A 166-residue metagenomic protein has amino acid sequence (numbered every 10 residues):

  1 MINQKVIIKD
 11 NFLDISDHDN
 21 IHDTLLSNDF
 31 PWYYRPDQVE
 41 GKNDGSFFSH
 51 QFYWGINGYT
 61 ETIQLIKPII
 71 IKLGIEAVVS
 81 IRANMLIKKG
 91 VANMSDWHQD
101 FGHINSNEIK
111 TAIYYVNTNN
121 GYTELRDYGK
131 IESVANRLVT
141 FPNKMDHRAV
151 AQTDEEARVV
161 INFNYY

Functional and structural regions predicted by a protein language model:
M1-V79: Non-heme Fe(II)/2-oxoglutarate
I75, D96-T111: A short beta-loop-beta micro-motif enriched in histidine and acidic residues
M85-I87, V116, Y165: Short beta-strand segments enriched in hydrophobic/aromatic residues within well-folded beta-rich domains
A92-W97, N107, Y115-V134: A short beta-strand-loop-beta hairpin characteristic of the jelly-roll/cupin
D96-W97, D146-D154: Short beta-strand His + acidic residue motifs that chelate non-heme Fe in jelly-roll/DSBH and cupin folds
A112-Y114, E155-Y166: A short hydrophobic beta-strand segment most commonly corresponding to one strand of the jelly-roll/cupin
I131-H147: Conserved metal-binding segment of the jelly-roll/cupin
